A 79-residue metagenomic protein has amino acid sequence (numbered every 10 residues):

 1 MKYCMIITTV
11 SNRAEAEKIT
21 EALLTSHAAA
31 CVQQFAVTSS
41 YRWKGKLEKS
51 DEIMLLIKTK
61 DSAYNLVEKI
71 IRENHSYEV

Functional and structural regions predicted by a protein language model:
M1-V79: Positively charged, small/polar-rich N-terminal and surface patches that mediate targeting and assembly and bind
